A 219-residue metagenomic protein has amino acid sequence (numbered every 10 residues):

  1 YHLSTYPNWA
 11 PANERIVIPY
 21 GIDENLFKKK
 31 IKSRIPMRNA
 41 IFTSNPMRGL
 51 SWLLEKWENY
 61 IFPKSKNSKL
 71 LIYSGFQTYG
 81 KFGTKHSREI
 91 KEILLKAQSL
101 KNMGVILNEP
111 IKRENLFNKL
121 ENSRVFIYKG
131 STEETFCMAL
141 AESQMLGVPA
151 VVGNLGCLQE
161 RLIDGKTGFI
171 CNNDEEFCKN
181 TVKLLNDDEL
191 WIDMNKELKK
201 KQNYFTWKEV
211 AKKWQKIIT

Functional and structural regions predicted by a protein language model:
Y1-K29: Donor nucleotide-sugar binding/catalytic pocket of nucleotide-sugar-dependent glycosyltransferases
E24, K32-S99, L107: Conserved catalytic-core segment of nucleotide-activated headgroup transferases in glycan assembly
S51, F117, L140-M145, Q159-E160: Short alpha-helical segment that forms part of, or immediately flanks, the ligand-binding pocket in carbohydrate-active
P110-R113, N118-S123: Short alpha-helical donor nucleotide-sugar binding micro-motif in glycosyltransferases
E121-T135, V148: Acidic donor-binding loop of glycosyltransferase active sites
L155-G165, F169-I170: Short acidic/histidine- and often glycine-rich active-site loop of Leloir-type glycosyltransferases that engages
F169, N173-D193: C-terminal "capping" alpha-helix adjacent to the active site of nucleotide-linked donor transferases in cell-envelope
E189-T219: A charged, aromatic-enriched C-terminal amphipathic alpha-helix characteristic of glycosyltransferases across folds
